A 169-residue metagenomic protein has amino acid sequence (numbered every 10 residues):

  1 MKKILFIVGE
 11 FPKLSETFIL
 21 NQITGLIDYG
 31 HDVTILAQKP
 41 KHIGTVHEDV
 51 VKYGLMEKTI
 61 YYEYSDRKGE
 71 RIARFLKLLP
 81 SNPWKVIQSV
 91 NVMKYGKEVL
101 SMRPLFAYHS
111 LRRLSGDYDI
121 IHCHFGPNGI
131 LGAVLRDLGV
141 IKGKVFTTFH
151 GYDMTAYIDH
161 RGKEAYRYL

Functional and structural regions predicted by a protein language model:
M1-Y64, G116-Y118, I141: N-terminal subdomain of nucleotide-sugar transferases
E10-P12, K97-S101, Y152-I158: Short, flexible loop segments at the rims of nucleotide/cofactor-binding pockets, characterized by
E16-T17, T45, L131-A133, Y157-I158: Short glycine-/acidic-enriched loop or helix-start segments at secondary-structure transitions that form or flank
K41-M102: A conserved catalytic-core segment of Leloir-type glycosyltransferases
Y108-Y118, V134, L138, K144 (+2 more regions): Membrane-proximal helix-turn-helix segments that form the acceptor-binding/catalytic region of lipid-linked
C123-N128: Short His-centered aromatic/hydrophobic patch
